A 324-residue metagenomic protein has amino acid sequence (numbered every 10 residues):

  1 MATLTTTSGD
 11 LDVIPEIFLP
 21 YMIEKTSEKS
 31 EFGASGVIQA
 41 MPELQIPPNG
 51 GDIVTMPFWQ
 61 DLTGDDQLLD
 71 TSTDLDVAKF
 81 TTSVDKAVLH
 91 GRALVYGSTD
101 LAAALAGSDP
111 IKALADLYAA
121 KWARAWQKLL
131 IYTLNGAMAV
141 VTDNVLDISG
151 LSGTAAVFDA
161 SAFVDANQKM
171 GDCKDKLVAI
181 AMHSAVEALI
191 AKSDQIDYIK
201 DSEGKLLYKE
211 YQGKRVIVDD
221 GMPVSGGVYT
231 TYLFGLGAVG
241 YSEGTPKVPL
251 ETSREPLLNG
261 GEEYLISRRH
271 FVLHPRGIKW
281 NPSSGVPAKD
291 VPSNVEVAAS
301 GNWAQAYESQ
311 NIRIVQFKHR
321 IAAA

Functional and structural regions predicted by a protein language model:
M1-A87, G240, G301-A324: N-terminal "assembly arms/tails" that initiate or stabilize quaternary assembly in self-assembling proteins
L4-T5, A40, L44, Q67-T73 (+7 more regions): Signature of extracytoplasmic/envelope-associated structural regions
M56, T81-D143, D172-A181, R254-G277: Long, contiguous amphipathic alpha-helices that act as assembly "spine/axial" helices in icosahedral shell and virion
G64-Q67, A106, L189-K192, Y198-I199 (+2 more regions): Short helix/loop capping segments that flank catalytic or ligand/cofactor-binding pockets
L101-D172, K289, V295-E308, K318-A324: Alpha-helical scaffold segments that mediate packing/assembly in large oligomeric complexes
A139-D219: Extended, solvent-exposed, turn-rich assembly/linker loops in the middle of proteins
S184-E187, Q195, S202-Y264, R269: Extended serine/threonine-enriched, polar tracts that run as long, contiguous segments within proteins
G244-A324: Extended, compositionally biased alpha-helical segments that mediate assembly or anchoring
